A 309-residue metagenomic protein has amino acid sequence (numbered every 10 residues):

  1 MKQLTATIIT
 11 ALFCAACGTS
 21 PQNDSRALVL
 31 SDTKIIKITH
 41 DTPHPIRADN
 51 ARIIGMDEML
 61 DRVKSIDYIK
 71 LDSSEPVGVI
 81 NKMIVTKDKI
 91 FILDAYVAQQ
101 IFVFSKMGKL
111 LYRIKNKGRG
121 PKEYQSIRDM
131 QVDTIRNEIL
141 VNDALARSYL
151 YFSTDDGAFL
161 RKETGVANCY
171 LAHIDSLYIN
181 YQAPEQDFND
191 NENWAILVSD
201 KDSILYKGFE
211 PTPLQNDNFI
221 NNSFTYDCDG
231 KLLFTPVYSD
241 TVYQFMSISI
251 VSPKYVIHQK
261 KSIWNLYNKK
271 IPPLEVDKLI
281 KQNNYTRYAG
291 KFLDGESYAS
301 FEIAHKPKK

Functional and structural regions predicted by a protein language model:
M1-A15: Sec-dependent bacterial lipoprotein signal peptides
C17-K309: Eukaryotic scaffold repeat domains enriched in small/polar residues
